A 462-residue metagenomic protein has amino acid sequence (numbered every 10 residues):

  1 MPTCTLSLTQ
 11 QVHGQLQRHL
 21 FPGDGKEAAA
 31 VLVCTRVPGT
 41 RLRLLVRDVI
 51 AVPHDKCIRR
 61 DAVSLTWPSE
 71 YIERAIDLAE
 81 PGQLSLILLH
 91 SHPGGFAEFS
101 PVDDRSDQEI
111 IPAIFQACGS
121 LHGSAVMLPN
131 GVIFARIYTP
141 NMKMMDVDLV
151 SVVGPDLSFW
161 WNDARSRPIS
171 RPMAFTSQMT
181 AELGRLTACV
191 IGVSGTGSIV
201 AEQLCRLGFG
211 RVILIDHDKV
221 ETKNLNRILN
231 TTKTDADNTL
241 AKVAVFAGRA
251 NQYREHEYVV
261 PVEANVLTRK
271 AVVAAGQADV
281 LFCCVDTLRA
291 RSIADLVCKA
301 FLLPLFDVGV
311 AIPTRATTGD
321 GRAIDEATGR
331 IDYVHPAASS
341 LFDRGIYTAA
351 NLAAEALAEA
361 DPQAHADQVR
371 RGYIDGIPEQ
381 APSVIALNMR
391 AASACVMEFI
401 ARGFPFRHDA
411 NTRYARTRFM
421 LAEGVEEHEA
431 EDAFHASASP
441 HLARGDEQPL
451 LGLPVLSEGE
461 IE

Functional and structural regions predicted by a protein language model:
M1-I87, P93-L157: Conserved beta-strand-loop surface patch within small alpha/beta domains used for substrate/adaptor or ligand engagement
S120-H122, E255-E257, F301-L303: A short helix->loop->beta-strand "cap" motif at the edges of active sites that frequently abuts
P140-A188, Y414, P454-E458: N-terminal charged helix/coil linker that caps or initiates catalytic domains
T176-K219: Glycine-rich adenosine-cofactor-binding loop
L214-R254: Glycine-rich phosphate-binding loop and adjoining beta1-alpha1-beta2 segment of Rossmann-like nucleotide-binding folds
Y253-R269: S-adenosyl-L-methionine
L267, V272, Q277-R390, R407 (+1 more regions): E1/E1-like adenylate-forming module used to activate ubiquitin-like modifiers and sulfur-carrier proteins
M389-H408: Internal hydrophobic alpha-helix adjacent to the cofactor/substrate pocket in enzyme cavities
